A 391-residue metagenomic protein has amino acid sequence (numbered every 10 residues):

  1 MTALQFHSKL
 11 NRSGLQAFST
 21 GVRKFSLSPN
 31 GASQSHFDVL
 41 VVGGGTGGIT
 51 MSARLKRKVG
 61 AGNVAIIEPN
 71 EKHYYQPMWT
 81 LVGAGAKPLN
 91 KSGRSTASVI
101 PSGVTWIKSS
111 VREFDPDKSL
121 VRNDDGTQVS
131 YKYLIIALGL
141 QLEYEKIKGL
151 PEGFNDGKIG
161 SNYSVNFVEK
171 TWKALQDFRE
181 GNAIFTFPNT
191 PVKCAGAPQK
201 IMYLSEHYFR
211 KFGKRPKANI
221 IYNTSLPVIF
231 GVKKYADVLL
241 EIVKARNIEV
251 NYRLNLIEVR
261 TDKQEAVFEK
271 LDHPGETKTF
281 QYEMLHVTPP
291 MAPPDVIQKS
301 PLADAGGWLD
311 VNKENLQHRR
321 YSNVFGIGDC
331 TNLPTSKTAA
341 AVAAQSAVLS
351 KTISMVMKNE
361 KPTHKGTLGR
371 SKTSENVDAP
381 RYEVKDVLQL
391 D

Functional and structural regions predicted by a protein language model:
T2-F37, V104-G213, G275, H286: FAD-binding core/adjacent interface of flavoenzyme oxidoreductases
L4, I353-D391: C-terminal, flexible cofactor-proximal segment of oxidoreductases
F18, F25-L27, A61, V104-E113 (+4 more regions): A Rossmann-like FAD-binding core segment of flavoenzymes
G31-T105, N189-K233: Beta1-alpha1 glycine-rich phosphate/pyrophosphate-binding loop at the start of Rossmann-like nucleotide-binding domains
S52-L55, M78-W79, K146-G149, A197-P198 (+2 more regions): Short amphipathic alpha-helical segments
I66, W106, K158-I159, V250 (+1 more regions): Conserved beta-strand scaffold positions in the cores of enzyme catalytic domains, especially in NTP/NDP-utilizing
E143, E152-R179, Q281-A344, M355: FAD-site-proximal beta/loop scaffold in flavoenzymes
N189-K214, L309, Q317-P334, A344-I353 (+1 more regions): Active-site substrate-recognition segment that forms the wall of the catalytic cavity or substrate channel
